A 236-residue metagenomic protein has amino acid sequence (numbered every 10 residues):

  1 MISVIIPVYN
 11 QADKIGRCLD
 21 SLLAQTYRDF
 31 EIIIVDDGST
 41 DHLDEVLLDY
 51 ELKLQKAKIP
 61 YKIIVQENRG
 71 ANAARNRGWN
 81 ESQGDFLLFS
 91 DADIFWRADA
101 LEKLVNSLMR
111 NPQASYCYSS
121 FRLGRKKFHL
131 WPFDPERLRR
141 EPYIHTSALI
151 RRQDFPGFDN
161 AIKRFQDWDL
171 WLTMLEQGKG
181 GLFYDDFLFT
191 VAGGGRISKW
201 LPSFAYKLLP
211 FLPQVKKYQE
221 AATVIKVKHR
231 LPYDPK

Functional and structural regions predicted by a protein language model:
M1-S3, E31, D169: Cell-envelope/extracellular polymer assembly enzymes that use nucleotide-activated donors
I2-K14, C18, Q25, V35: A conserved hydrophobic helix/loop-capping motif in glycosyltransferases and polysaccharide synthases
L19-V65: Acidic donor-binding segment of Leloir-type glycosyltransferases
Q66-S82: Glycine-rich, basic loop-to-helix element that forms the pyrophosphate-binding segment of sugar-nucleotide handling
L87: Short aromatic/hydrophobic "clamp" motif used to bind/position activated sugar donors
D99-W131: Conserved donor NDP-sugar-binding/catalytic core segment of glycosyltransferases
S120, L182-L188: Catalytic beta-strand/loop signature of glycosyltransferases that borders the donor
R164-L172: Acidic donor-binding loop at a coil-to-helix junction in glycosyltransferase catalytic cores that engages
